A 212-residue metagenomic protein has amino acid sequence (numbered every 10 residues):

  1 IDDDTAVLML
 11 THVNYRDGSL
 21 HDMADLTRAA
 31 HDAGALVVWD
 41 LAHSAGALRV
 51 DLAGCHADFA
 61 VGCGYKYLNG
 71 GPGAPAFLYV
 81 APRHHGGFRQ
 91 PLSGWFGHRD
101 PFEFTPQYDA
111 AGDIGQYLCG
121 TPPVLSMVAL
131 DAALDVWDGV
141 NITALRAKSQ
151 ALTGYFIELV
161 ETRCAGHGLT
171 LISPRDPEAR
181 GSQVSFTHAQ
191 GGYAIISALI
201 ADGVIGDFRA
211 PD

Functional and structural regions predicted by a protein language model:
I1-D212: Pyridoxal 5′-phosphate
